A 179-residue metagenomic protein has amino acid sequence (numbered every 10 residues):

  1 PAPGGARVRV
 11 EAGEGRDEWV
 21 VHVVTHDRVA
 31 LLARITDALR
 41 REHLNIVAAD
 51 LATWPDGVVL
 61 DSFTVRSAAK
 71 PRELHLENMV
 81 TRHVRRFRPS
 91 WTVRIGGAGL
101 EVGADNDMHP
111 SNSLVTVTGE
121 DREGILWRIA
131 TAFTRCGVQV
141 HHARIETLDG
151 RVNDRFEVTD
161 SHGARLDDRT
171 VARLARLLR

Functional and structural regions predicted by a protein language model:
P1-R179: Regulatory modules associated with amino-acid/nitrogen control
